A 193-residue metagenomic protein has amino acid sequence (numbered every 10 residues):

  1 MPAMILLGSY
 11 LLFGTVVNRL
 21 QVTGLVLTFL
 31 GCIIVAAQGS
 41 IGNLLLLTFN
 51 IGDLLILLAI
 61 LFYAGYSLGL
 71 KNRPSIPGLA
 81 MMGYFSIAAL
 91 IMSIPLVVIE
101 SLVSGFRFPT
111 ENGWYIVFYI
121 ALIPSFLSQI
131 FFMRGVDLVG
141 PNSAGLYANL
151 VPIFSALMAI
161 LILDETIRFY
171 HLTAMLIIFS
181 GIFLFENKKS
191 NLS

Functional and structural regions predicted by a protein language model:
M1, L27, F85-A89, V151 (+1 more regions): Transmembrane alpha-helical core residues of multi-pass small-molecule transporters, especially secondary transporters
L7-G8, I34, L54-G69, I94-A148 (+2 more regions): Hydrophobic alpha-helical transmembrane segments of multi-pass membrane transport proteins, especially secondary
L11-F13, V17, R73, M81 (+3 more regions): Hydrophobic/aromatic residues within transmembrane alpha-helices of multi-pass small-molecule transporters
V17-G39, S93, N149, M158 (+1 more regions): Hydrophobic transmembrane alpha-helices of multi-pass small-molecule transport proteins
R19-V22, A80-Y84, N142-Y147, F169: Signature of the 12-TM Major Facilitator Superfamily
Q21-G24, T28, T48, G52 (+3 more regions): Residue-level signature of transmembrane alpha-helical entry/exit and packing/kink sites in multi-pass membrane
I41-F49, G105-T110: Helix-boundary and loop/linker segments of multi-pass membrane transporters
G65-A89, G140: Juxtamembrane helix-loop-helix junctions in multi-pass membrane proteins
